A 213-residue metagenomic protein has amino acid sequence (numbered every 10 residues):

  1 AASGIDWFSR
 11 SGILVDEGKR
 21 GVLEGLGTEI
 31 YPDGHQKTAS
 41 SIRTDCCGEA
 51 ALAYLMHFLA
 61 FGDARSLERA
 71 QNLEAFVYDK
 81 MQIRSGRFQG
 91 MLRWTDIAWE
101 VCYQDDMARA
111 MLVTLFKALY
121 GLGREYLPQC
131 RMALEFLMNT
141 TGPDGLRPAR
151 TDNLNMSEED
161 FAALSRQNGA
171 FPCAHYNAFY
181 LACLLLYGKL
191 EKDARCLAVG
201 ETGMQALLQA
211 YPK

Functional and structural regions predicted by a protein language model:
A1-C46, A64-I97, L127-Q167, R195 (+1 more regions): Low-complexity, Ser/Thr/Pro/Gly-enriched N-terminal "stalk/linker" regions
R43, Y103-M107, C173-N177: Helix-start/N-cap signature of alpha-helical segments
G48-A64, R109-E125, N168, A178-A194: Well-ordered alpha-helical scaffold segments within catalytic/enzyme domains
R87-F88, W94-M132: Acidic/aromatic-lined carbohydrate-recognition and catalytic surfaces of CAZymes acting on diverse glycans
L164-H175, Y180, R195, Q209-K213: Extracellular polysaccharide-recognition and catalytic grooves
L184-Y187, L197, A206, A210: Active-site neighborhood of glycoside hydrolase catalytic domains
